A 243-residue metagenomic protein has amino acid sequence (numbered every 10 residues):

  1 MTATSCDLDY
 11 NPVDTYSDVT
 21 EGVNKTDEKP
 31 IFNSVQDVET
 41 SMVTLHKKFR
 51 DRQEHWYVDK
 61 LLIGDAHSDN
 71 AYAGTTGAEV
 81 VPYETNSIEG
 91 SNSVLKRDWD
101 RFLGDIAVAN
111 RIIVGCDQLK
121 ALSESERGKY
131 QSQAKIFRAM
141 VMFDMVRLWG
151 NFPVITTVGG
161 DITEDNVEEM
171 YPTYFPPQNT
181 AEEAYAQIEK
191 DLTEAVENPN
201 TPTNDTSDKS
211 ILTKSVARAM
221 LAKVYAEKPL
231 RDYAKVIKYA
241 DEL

Functional and structural regions predicted by a protein language model:
M1-T4: Sec-dependent bacterial lipoprotein signal peptides
C6-K60, A240: Membrane-proximal, proline-rich intrinsically disordered regions
D7-P12, V58-L62, A66-E79, W149-P153 (+2 more regions): Aromatic-residue-lined binding/catalytic grooves and analogous aromatic/hydrophobic interfacial grooves in multimeric
P12, V23, V35-Q36, S87 (+2 more regions): Solvent-exposed, flexible loop/coil residues
G22-T26, I88-G90, E168-T173: A short small-residue
P30, S34, E39, V43 (+4 more regions): Conserved, well-structured interaction surfaces
G150-E182, A186: Short coil/linker segments at helix-helix boundaries
S210: Extracellular carbohydrate recognition
